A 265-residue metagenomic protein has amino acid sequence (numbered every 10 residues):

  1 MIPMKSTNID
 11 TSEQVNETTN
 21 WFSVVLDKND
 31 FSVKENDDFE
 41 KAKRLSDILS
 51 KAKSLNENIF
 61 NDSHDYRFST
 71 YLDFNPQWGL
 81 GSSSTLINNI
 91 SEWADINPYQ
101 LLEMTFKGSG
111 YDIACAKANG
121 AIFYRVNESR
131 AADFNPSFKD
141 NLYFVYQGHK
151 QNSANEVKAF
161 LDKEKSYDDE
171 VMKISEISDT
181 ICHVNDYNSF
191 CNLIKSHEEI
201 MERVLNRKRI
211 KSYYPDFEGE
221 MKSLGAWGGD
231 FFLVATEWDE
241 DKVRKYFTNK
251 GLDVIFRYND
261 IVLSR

Functional and structural regions predicted by a protein language model:
I2-D65, S69-L72, D95-K107, Y111-A226 (+1 more regions): C-terminal nucleotide
Q77-P98: DPxDG-like acidic metal-binding loop motif
S84, G229-F232: Glycine-rich phosphate-binding loop of ATP-grasp-fold ATP-dependent ligases
